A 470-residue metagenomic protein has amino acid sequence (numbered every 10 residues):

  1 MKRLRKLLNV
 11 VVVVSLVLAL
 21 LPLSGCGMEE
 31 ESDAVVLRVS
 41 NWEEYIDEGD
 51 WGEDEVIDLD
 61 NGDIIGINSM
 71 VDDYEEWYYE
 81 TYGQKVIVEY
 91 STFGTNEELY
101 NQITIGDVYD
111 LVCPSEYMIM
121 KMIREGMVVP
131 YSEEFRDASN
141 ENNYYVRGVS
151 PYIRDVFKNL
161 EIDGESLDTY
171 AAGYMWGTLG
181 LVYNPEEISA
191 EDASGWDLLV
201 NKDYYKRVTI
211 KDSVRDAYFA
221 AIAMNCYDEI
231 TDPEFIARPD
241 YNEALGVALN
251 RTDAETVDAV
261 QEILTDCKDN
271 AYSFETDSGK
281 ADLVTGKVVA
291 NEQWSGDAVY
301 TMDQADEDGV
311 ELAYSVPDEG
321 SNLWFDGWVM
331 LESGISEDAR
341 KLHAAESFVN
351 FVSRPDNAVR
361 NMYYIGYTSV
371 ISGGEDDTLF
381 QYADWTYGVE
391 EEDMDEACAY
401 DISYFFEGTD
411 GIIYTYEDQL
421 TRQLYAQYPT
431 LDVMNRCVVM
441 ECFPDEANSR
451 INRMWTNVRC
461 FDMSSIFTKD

Functional and structural regions predicted by a protein language model:
M1-L37, S465-D470: Short, low-complexity disordered leader/linker segments with a strong preference for bacterial N-terminal type II
E30-K121, E125: Early extracytoplasmic/lumenal segment of secretory-pathway proteins
K85, E89-N101, M120-W176, A190-S194: Hinge/lid segment of periplasmic solute-binding proteins
M122-Y131, S166-D168, T301-V316, Y387: Ligand-binding "clamshell"
D137-Y144, D258-T265, G309-E332: Periplasmic-binding protein-like
I210, A217-A221, E229-A313: Ligand-binding pocket segment of bilobal, Venus flytrap-like solute-binding proteins
M330-Q427: Mature extracytoplasmic/periplasmic domains
F406-D470: Conserved C-terminal helix/tail region of periplasmic/extracytoplasmic solute-binding proteins
